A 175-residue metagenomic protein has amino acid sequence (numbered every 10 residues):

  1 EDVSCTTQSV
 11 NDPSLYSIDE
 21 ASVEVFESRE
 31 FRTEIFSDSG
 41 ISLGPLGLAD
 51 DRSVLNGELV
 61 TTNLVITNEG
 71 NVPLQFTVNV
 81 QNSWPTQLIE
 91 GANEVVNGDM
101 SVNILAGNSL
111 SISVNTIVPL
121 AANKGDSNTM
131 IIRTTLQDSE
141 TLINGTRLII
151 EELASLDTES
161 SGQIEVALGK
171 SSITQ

Functional and structural regions predicted by a protein language model:
E1, N93-L120: Intrinsically disordered, low-complexity Pro/Gly/Ser/Thr-rich segments with frequent PxxP/GP/PP motifs and embedded
E1-V3, L120-T129: Short glycine/proline/serine/threonine-rich loop/turn segments at secondary-structure transition edges
S9-V72, G125-S127, T134-Q175: Long, low-complexity ectodomains and other extracytoplasmic segments of secretory-pathway proteins
V10-D12, Q81-P85, G91-V95, Q137-S139: Change "in extracellular beta-sheet-rich domains … of secreted and cell-surface proteins" to "in beta-sheet-rich domains
T67, L88, A122: Short aromatic-centered micro-motifs
E69-Q87: Short acidic, flexible loop segments centered on an aromatic residue
